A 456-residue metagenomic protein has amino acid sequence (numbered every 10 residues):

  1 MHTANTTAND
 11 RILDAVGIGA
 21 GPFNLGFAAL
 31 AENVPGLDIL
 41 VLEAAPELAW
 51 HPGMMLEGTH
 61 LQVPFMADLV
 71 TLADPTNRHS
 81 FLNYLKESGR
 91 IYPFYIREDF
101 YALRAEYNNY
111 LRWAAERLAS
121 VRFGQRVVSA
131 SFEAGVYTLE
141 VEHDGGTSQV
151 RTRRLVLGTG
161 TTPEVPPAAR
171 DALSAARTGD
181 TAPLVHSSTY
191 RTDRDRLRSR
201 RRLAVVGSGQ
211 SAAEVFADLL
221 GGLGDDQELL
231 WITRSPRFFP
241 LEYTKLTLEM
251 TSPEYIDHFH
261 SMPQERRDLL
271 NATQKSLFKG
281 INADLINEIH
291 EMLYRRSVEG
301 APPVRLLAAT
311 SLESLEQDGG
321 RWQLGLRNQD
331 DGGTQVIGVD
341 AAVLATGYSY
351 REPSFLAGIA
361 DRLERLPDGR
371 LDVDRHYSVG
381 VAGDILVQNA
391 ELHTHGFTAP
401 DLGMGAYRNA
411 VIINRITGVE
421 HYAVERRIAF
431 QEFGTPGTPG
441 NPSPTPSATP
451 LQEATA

Functional and structural regions predicted by a protein language model:
M1-P46, W50-P52, F94-Q210, E214-A456: Flavin (primarily FAD) cofactor-binding/catalytic cores of flavoenzymes
W50-M54, Q62-L85: Redox-cofactor-proximal catalytic regions of oxidoreductases
L72-N108: A conserved beta-strand/loop capping segment in the N-terminal third of enzymes that catalyze redox or closely related
